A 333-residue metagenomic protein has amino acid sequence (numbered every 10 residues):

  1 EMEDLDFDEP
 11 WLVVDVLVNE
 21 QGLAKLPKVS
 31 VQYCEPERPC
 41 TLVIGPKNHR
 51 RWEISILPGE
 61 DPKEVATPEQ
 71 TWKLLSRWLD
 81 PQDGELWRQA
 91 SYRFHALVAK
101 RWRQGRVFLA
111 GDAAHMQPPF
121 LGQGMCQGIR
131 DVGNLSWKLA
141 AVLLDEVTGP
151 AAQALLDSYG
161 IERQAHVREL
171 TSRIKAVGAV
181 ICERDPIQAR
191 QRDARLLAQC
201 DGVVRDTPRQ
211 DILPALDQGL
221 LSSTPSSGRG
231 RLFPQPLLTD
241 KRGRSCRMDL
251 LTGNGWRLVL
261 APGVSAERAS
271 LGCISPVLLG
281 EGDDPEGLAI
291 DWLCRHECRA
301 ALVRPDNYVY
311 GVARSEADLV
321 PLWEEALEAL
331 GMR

Functional and structural regions predicted by a protein language model:
E1-R192, L197-Q199, V312: Core Rossmann-like FAD-binding/catalytic domain of the broad FAD-dependent monooxygenase superfamily
K73, A141-R333: Helical substrate-recognition/capping region of FAD-dependent monooxygenase/halogenase enzymes
